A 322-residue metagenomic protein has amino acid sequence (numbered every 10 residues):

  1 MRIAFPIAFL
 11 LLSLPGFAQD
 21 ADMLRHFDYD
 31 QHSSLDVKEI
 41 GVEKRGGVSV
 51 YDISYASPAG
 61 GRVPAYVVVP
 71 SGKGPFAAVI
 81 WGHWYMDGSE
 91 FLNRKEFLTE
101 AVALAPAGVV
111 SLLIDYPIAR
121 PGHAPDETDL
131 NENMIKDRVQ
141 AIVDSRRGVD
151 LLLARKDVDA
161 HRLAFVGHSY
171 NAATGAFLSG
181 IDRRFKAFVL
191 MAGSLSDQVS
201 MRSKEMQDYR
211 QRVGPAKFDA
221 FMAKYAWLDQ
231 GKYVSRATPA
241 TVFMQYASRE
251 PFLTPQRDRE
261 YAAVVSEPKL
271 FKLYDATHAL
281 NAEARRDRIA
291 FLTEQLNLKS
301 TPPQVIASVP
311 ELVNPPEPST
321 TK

Functional and structural regions predicted by a protein language model:
Y29-K73: N-terminal cap/lid segment of alpha/beta-hydrolase-fold proteins
A65, P75-Y85: Short beta-strand element of the alpha/beta-hydrolase
G82-V143, V149-L151, S200-Q207: Cap/lid segment of the alpha/beta-hydrolase catalytic domain
R146-E205: Primarily recognizes the serine-hydrolase "nucleophile elbow" in alpha/beta-hydrolase and SGNH/GDSL folds
F218-Y233: Active-site nucleophile elbow and catalytic-triad environment of alpha/beta-hydrolase enzymes
A237-T238, F243-Y246: Short beta-strand/loop motif that positions the catalytic acidic residue of the alpha/beta-hydrolase fold
P251-R257: Conserved alpha/beta-hydrolase "acid-adjacent" motif
R259-K322: C-terminal catalytic histidine-bearing segment of alpha/beta-hydrolase fold enzymes
